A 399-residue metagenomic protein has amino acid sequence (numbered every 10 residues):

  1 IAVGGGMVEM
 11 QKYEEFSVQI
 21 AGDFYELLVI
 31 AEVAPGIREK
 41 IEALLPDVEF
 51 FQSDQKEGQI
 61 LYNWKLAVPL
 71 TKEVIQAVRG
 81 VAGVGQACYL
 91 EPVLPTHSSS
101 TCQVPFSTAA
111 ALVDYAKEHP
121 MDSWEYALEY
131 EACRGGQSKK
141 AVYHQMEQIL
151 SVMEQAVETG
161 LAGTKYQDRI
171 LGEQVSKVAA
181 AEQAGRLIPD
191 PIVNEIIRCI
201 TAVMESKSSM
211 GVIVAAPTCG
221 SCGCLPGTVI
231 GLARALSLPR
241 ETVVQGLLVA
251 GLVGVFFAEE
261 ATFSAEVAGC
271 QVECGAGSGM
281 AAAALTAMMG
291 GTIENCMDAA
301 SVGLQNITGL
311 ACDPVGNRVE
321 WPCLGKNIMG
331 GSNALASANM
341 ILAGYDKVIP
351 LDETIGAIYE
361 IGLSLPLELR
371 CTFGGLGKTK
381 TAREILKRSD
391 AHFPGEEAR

Functional and structural regions predicted by a protein language model:
V3-M210, L351, I358-R399: Generic N-terminal targeting/processing segments that precede catalytic cores or assembly contacts
A184-E195, I213-C222, G231-R234, L238-Q245 (+1 more regions): Glycine- and small hydrophobic-enriched segments that form the cores of compact globular domains
D190-K207, T242-T262, N306-P314: Acidic-glycine-rich active-site phosphate/pyrophosphate-binding loop
M210-A215, F263-G269, R318-W321: Active-site-adjacent structural elements in folded domains
M210-T228, V272-G277: Conserved phosphate/anionic-ligand binding catalytic regions in large, soluble enzymes, centered on
S221-I230, S278-A283, G331-S337: Well-ordered alpha-helical segments within folded domains of soluble proteins
P226-L238, L285-G290: Alpha-helical support elements that line or immediately flank enzyme active sites and cofactor-binding pockets
L285-R399: Functionally critical mobile loop/hinge segments
